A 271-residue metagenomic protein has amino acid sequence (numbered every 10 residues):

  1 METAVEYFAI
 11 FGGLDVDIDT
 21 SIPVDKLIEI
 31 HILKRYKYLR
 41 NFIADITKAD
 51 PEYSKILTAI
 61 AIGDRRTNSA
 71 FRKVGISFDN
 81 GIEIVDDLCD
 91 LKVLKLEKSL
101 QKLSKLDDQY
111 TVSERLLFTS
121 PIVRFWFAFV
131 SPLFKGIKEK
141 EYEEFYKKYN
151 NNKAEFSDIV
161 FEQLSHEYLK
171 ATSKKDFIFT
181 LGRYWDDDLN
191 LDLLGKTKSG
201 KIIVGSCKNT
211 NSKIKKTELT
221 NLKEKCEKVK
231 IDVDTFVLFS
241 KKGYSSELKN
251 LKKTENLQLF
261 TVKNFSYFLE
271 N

Functional and structural regions predicted by a protein language model:
M1-N41: Amphipathic alpha-helical "lid/sensor" segments that cap RecA-like P-loop NTPase cores
K26-D188: Accessory nucleic acid-recognition modules appended to NTPase machines
S113-N271: A cross-kingdom feature that marks ATP-driven nucleic-acid transaction machinery
